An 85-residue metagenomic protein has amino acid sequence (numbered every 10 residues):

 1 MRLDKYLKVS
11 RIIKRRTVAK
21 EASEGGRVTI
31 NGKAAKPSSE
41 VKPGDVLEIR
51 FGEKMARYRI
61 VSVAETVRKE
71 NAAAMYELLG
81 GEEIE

Functional and structural regions predicted by a protein language model:
M1-R11: Extended boundary segments
K5, R16-E21, R27-E85: Strongly charged
